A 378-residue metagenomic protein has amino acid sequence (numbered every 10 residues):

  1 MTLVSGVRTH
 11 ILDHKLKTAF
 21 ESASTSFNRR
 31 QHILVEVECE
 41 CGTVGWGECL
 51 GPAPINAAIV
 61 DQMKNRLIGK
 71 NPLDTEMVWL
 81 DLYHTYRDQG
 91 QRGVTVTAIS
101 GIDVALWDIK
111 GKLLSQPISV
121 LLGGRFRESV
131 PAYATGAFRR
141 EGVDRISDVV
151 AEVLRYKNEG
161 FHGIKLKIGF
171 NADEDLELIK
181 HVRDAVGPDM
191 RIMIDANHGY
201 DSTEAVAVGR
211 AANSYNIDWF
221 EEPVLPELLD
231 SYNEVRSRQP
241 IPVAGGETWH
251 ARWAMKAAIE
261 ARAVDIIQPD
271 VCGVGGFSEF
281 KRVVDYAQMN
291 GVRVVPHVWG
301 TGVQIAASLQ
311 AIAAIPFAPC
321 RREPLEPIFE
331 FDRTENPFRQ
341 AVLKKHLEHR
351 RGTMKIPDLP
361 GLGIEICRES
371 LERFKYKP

Functional and structural regions predicted by a protein language model:
M1-W46, L50, E335-Q340: Structured beta-strand/loop patches that form or line metal/cofactor-binding pockets in enzymes
V4, V35, G42, M63 (+9 more regions): Conserved, mostly hydrophobic/aromatic
E38-L113: Metal- or metallocofactor-binding catalytic centers and their adjacent structured scaffolds across diverse enzyme
E48, I99, K167-N171, N197-H198 (+4 more regions): Glycine- and other small-residue-rich loops at beta-strand/loop junctions that grip anionic moieties
A57, R210, N216, E227-A244 (+1 more regions): Shared catalytic-loop signature of beta/alpha-barrel
G123-Q239: Metal-dependent enolase-superfamily TIM-barrel catalytic cores that perform enediolate-based chemistry
N336-P378: C-terminal extensions of enzymes
